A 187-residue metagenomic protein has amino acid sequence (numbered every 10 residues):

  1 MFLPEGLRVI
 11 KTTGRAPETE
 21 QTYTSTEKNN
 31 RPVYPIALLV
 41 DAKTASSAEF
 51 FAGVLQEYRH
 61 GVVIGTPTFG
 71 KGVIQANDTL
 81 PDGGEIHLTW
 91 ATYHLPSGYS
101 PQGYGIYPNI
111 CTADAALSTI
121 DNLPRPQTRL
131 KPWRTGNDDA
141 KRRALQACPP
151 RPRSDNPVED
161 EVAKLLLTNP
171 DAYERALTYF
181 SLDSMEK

Functional and structural regions predicted by a protein language model:
M1-K187: C-terminal "post-core" interaction segments
